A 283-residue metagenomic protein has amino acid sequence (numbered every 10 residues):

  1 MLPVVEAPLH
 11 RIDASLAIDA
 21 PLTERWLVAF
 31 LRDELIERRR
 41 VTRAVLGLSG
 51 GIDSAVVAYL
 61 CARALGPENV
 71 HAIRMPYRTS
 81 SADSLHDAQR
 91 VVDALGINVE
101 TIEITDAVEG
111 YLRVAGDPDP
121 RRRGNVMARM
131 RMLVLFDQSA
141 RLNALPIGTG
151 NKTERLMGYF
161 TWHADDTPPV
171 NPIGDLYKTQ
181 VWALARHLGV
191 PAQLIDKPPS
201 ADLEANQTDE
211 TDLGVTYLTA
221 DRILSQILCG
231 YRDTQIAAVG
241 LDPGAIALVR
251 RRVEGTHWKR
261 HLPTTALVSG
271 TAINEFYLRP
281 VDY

Functional and structural regions predicted by a protein language model:
M1-L46, V56, L60-R63, E68-R74 (+2 more regions): ATP/NTP-dependent adenylation/nucleotidyl-transfer catalytic domains that generate, transfer, or process NMP-activated
G51: Conserved G/P- and acidic residue-centered "switch" motifs that form tight phosphate/ATP-binding loops in soluble
H86-D87: Long amphipathic alpha-helical coiled-coil segments
